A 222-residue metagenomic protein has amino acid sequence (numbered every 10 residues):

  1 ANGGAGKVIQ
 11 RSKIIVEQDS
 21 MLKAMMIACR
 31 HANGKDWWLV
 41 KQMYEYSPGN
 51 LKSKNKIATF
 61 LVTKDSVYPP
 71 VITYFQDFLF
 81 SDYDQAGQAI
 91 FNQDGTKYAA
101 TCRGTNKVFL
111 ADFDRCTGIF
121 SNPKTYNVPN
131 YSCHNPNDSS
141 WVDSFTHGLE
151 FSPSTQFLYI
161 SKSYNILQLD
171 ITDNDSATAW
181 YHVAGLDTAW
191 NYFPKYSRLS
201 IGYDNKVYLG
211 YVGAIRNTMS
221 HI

Functional and structural regions predicted by a protein language model:
A1-F113, I119-I222: Beta-propeller fold recognition
